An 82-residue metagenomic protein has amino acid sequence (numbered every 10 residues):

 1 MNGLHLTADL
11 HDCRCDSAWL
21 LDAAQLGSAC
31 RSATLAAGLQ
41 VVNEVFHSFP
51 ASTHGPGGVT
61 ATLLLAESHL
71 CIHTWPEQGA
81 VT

Functional and structural regions predicted by a protein language model:
M1-T82: Polybasic/polar functional segments that serve as interface/processing modules
